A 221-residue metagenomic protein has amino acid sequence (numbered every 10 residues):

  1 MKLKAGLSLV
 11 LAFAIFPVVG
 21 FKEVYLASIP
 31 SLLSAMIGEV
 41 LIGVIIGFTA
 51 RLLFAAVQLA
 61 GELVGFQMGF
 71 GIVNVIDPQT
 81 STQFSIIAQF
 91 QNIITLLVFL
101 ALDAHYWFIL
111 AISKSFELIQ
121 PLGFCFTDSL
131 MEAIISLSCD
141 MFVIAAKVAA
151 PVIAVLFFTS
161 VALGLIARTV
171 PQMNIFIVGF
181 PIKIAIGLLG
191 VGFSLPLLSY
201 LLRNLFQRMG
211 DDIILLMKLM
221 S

Functional and structural regions predicted by a protein language model:
M1-S221: Hydrophobic alpha-helical segments and their helix-loop boundaries in membrane and membrane-proximal proteins
